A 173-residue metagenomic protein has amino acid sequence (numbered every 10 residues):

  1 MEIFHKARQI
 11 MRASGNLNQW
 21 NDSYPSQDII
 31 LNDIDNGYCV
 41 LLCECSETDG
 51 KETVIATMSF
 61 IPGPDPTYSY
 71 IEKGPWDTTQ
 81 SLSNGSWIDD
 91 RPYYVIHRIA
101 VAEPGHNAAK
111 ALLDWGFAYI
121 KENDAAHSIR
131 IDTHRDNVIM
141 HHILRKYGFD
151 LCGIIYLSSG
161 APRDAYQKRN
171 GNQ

Functional and structural regions predicted by a protein language model:
R8-D28: Conserved GNAT-fold acetyl-CoA-binding loop/helix
N36-M58, D65: Conserved beta-hairpin
G37-L41, T57, Y93, R98 (+2 more regions): Short hydrophobic/aromatic beta-strand element in the GNAT-like acyltransferase core that lines or flanks the acyl-donor
S59-A100, P104: Conserved acyl-donor/pantetheine-binding loop and adjacent beta-alpha core of acyl/acetyltransferases and related
V95, I120-H134: Conserved GNAT acetyl-CoA-binding A-motif
V101-P104, I131-M140, S159: Conserved beta-strand-loop-alpha-helix junction that forms the acyl-donor binding cleft
H106-A118, H142-K146: Conserved acetyl-CoA-binding loop-helix of GNAT-fold acetyltransferases
D132, R145-D164: Conserved catalytic-core motifs of GNAT/GCN5-like acyltransferases
